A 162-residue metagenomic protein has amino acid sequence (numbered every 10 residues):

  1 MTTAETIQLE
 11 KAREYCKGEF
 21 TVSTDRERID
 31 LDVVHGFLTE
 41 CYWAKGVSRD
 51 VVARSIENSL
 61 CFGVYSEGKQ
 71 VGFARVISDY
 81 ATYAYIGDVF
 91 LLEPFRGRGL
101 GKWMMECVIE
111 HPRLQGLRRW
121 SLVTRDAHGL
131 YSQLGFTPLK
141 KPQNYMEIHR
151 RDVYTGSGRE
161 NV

Functional and structural regions predicted by a protein language model:
T3-V47, S157-V162: Short amphipathic alpha-helix that is part of the acyltransferase structural core
A12-Y15, L139-R159: Short, basic/aromatic-enriched C-terminal tail that caps enzymatic domains
D50-F90: A conserved beta-strand-loop-helix scaffold within acyl/acetyltransferase catalytic domains
F95-M104: Conserved acetyl-CoA pyrophosphate-binding loop and the N-cap/start of the following alpha-helix in GNAT-like
L114-R150: Conserved active-site alpha-helix within GNAT-family acetyltransferase domains
